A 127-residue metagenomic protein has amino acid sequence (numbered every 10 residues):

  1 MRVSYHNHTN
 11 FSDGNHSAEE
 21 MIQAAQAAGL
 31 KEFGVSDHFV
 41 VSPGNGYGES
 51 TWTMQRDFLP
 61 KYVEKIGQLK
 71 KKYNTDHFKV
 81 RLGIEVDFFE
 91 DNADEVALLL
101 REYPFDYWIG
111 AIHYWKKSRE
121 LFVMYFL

Functional and structural regions predicted by a protein language model:
M1-D87: An N-terminally biased module of ancient metal coordination in phosphate/nucleic-acid-related enzymes
Q55-L127: Extended substrate/RNA-proximal surfaces in nucleic-acid metabolism proteins
